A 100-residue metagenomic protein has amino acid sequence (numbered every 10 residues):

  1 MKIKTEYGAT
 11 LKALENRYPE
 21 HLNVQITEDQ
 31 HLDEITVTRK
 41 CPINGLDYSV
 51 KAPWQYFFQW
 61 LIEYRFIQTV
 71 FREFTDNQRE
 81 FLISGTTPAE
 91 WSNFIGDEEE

Functional and structural regions predicted by a protein language model:
M1-K4: Short, intrinsically disordered N-terminal pre-domain segments
E6-Q30: Short Cys/His-rich Zn2+-coordinating modules
N23-L32, V70-N77: Short, intrinsically disordered, charge-biased short linear motifs at domain edges
E34-V37: Short metal-coordination and nucleic-acid-contact micro-motifs, chiefly zinc-binding Cys/His arrays
K40-C41, P53: Terminal domain-start segments
C41-N44, T87: Short cysteine-rich clusters marking metal-coordination/redox-active sites
D47-D76, E80: Acidic, low-complexity, intrinsically disordered interaction modules
V70-E100: Short, compact, well-ordered microdomains
